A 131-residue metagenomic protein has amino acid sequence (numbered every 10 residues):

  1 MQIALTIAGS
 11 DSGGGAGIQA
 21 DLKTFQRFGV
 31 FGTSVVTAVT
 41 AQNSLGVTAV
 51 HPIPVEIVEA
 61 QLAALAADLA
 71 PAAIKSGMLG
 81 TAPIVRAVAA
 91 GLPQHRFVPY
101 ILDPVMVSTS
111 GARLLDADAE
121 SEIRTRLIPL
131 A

Functional and structural regions predicted by a protein language model:
M1-A73, P129: Small-residue (G/A/S/T)-rich helix-start motifs and N-terminal tracts that mark the onset
A73-S76, T81-A131: Conserved beta-alpha-beta core of the PfkB/ribokinase-like small-molecule kinase fold
